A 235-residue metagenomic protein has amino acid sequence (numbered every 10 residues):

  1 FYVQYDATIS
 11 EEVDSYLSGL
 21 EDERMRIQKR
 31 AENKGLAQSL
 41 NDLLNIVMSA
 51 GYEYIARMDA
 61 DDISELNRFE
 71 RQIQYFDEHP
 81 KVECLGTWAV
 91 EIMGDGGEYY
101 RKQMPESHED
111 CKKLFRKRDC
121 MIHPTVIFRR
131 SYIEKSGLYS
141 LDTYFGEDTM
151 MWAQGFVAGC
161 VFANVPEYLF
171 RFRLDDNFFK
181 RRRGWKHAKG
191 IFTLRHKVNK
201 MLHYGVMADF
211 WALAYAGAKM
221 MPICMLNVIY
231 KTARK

Functional and structural regions predicted by a protein language model:
F1-G184: Nucleotide-sugar donor-binding/catalytic module of glycosyltransferases that assemble extracellular/cell-envelope
F178-K235: Non-catalytic, C-terminal membrane-associated alpha-helical segments of glycosyltransferases
